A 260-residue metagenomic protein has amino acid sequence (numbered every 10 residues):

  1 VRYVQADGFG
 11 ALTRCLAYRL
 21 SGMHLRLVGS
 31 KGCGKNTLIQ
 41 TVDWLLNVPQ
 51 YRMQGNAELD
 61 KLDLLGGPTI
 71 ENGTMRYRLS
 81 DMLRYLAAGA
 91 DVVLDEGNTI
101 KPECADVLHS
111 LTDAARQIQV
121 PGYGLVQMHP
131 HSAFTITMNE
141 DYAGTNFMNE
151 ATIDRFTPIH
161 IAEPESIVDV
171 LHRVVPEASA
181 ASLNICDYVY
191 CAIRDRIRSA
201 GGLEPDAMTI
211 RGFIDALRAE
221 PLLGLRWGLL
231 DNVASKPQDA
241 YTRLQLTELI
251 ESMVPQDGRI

Functional and structural regions predicted by a protein language model:
V1-I260: C-terminal regulatory/interaction module of P-loop NTP-utilizing enzymes
